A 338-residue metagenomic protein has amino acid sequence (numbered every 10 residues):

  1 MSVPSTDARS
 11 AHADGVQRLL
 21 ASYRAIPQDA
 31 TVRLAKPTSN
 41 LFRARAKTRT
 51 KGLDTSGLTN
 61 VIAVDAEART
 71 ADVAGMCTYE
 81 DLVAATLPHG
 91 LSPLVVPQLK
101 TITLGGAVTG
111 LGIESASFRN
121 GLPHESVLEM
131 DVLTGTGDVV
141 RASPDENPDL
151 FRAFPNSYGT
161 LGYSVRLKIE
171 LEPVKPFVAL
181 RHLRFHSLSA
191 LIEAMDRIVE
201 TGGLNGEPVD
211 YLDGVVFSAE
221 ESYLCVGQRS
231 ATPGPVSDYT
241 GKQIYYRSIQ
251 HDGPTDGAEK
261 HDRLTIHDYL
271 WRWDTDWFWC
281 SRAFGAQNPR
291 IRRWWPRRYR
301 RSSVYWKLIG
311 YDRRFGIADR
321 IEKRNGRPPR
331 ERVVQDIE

Functional and structural regions predicted by a protein language model:
M1-E338: Noncatalytic alpha-helical scaffold of FAD-dependent oxidoreductases
